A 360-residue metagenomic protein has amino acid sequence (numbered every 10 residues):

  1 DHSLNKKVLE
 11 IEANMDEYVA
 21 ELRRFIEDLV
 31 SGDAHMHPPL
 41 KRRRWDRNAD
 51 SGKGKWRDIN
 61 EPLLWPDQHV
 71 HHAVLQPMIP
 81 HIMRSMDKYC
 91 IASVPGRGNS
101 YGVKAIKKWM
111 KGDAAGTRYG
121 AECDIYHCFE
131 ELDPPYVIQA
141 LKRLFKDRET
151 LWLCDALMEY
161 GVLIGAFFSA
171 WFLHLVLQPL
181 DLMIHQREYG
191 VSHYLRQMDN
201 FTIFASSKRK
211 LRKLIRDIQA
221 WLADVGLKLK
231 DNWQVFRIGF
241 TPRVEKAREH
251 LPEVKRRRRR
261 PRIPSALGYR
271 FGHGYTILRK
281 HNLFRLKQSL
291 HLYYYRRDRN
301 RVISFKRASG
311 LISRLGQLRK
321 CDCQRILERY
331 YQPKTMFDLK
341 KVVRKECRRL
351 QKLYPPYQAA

Functional and structural regions predicted by a protein language model:
D1-F145, M158-Y160, P356-A360: Conserved two-metal-ion catalytic palm core of "right-hand" nucleic acid polymerases, unifying RNA-dependent RNA
A34, Y189-V191, L227, Y269: Short aromatic/hydrophobic-glycine micro-motifs
P39-K41, L195-D199, N232-Q234: Short Gly/Ser/Thr- and Asp/Glu-enriched loop/turn motifs at secondary-structure junctions
Q68, H72, Y160, L182 (+3 more regions): Right-hand nucleic-acid polymerase module
H72, Q76, P80, H174-P179 (+1 more regions): Short, residue-level hotspots on alpha-helical faces of the histone-fold and other alpha-helical interaction modules
D87-Y89, C154, L227-K230: A short, aromatic/hydrophobic, helix- or strand-capping loop or linear motif that either lines the entrance/gate
A92-G102, Y194, T202-I203, V235-K246: Beta-rich nucleic-acid/ligand-interaction surfaces
K104-M198, T202-W221, R237, P261-I263 (+2 more regions): Conserved polymerase palm-domain catalytic core
